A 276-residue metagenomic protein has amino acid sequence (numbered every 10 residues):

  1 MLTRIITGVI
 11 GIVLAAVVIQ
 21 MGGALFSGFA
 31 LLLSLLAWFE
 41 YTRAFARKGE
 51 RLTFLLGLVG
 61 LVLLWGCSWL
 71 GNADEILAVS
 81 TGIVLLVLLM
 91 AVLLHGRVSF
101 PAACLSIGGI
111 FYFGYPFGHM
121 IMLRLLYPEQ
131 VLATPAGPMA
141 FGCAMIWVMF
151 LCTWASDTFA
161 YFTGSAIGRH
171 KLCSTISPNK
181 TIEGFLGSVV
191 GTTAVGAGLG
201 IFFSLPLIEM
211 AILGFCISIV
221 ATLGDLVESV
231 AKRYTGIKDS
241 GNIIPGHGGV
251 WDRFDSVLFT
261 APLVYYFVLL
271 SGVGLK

Functional and structural regions predicted by a protein language model:
M1-F215: Membrane-embedded alpha-helical bundles of polytopic integral membrane proteins
L126, Y266-K276: Juxtamembrane boundary at the C-terminal end of a transmembrane helix
Y161-G164, K232, T260: Generic transmembrane alpha-helix signature in multi-pass membrane proteins, especially transporters/channels
I217-A221, N242: Transmembrane alpha-helix interface/packing and boundary motifs in multi-pass membrane proteins, characterized by
Y234-V257: Interfacial loop-to-transmembrane junctions
R253-L269: Final/C-terminal transmembrane alpha-helix of multipass membrane proteins
